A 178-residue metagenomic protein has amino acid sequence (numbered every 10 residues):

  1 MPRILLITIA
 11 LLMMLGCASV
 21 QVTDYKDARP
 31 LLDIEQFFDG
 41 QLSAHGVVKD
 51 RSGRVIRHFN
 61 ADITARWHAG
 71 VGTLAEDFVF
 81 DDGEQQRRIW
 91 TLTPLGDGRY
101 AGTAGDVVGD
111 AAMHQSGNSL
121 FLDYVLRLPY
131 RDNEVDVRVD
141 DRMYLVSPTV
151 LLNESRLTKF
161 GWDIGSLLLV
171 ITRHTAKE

Functional and structural regions predicted by a protein language model:
M1-L6: Bacterial N-terminal signal peptides that target proteins for export
M14-G16: C-terminal motif of bacterial Sec signal peptides marking the signal peptidase cleavage site
A18-V20: Bacterial signal peptide processing site
Y25-Q41: N-terminal helix-cap/turn-to-beta initiation motif at the start of protein domains
F38-G46, N153: A short, Trp-centered hydrophobic/proline-enriched beta-strand micro-motif
H45, K49-Y130, R142: Central antiparallel beta-sheet cores of small beta-barrel/beta-sandwich binding domains
V55-A61, E134-V139, D163-L167: Amphipathic hydrophobic-ligand
D140-E178: Glycine-rich, aromatic-bearing surface loops/beta-hairpins
